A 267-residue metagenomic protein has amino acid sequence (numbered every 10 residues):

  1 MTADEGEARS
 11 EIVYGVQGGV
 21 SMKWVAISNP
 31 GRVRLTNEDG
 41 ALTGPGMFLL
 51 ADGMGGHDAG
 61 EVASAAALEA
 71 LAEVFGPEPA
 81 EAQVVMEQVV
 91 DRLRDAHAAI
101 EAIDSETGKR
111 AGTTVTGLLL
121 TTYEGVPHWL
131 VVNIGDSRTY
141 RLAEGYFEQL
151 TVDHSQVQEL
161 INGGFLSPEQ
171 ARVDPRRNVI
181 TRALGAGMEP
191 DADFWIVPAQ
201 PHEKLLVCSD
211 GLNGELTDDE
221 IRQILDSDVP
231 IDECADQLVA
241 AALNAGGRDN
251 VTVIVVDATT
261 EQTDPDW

Functional and structural regions predicted by a protein language model:
T2-W267: PP2C/PPM-type serine/threonine phosphatase catalytic domain
